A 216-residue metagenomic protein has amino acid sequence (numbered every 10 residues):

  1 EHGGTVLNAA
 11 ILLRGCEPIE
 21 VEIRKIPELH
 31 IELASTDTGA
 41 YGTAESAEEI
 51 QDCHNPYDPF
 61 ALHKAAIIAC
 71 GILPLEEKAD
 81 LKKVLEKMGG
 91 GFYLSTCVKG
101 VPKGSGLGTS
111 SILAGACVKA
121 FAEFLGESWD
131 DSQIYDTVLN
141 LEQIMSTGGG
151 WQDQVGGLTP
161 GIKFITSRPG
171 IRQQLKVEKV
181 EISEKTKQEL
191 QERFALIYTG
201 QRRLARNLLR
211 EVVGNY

Functional and structural regions predicted by a protein language model:
E1-L107, K119-D131, D136, P160-I162 (+4 more regions): ATP-binding N-lobe of GHMP and related small-molecule kinases
S110: Short, conserved phosphate/pyrophosphate- and ester-handling motifs at nucleotide-, phospho-/glycolipid
V138-E142: Short alpha-helical scaffolding segments that buttress acidic/His motifs in well-ordered protein cores
T147-G148: Membrane-interface helix caps and helix-loop-helix hairpins in membrane proteins
G157: Donor/substrate-binding cores of folate-linked one-carbon enzymes
L204-Y216: Oxyanion-binding "anion nests"
